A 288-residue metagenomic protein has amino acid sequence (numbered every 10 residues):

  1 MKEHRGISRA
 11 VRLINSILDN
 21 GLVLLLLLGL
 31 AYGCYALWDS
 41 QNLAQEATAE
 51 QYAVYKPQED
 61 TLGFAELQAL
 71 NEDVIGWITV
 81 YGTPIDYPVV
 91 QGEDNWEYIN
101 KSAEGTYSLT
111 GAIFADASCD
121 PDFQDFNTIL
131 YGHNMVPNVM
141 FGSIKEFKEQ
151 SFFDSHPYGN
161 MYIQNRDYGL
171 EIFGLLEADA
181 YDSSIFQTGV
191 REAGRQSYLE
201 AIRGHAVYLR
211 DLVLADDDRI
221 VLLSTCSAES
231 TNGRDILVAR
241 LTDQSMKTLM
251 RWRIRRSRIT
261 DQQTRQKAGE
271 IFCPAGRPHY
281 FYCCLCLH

Functional and structural regions predicted by a protein language model:
M1-N15: N-terminal Lys/Arg-rich, disordered targeting/topogenic segments
I14-A31: Alpha-helical transmembrane segments
L27-T260: Solvent-exposed, non-transmembrane regions of membrane-associated and secreted proteins
Q262, Y280-Y282: A general signal for intrinsically disordered, low-complexity N-terminal leader regions
C273, C283-C286: Cysteine-centered motifs
